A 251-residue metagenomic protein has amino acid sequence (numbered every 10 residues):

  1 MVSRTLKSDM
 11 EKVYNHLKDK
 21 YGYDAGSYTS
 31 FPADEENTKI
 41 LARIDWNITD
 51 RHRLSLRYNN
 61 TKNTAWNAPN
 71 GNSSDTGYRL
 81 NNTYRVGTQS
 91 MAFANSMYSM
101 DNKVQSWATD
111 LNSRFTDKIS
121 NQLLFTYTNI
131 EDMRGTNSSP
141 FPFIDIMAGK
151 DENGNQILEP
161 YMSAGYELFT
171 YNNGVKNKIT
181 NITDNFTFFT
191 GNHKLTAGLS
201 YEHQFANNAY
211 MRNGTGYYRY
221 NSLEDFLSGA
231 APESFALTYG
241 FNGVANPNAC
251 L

Functional and structural regions predicted by a protein language model:
M1-E36: Surface-exposed beta-strand-turn/loop segments characteristic of Gram-negative outer-membrane beta-barrels
K18-D19, Y23, A33-I40, N47-L251: Replace "related TpsB outer-membrane translocases also match" with "some related outer-membrane beta-barrels such as
